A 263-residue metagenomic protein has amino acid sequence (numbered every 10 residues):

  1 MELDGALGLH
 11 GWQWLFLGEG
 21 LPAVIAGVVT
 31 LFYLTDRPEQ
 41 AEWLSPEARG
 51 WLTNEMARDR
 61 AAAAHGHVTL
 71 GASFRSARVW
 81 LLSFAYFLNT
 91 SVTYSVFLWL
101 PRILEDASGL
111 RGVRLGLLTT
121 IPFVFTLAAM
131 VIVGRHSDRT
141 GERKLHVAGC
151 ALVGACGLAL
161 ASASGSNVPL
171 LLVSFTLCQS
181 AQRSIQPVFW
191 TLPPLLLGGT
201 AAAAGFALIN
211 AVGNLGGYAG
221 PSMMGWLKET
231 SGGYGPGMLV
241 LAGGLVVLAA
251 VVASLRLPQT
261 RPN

Functional and structural regions predicted by a protein language model:
M1-L3, A26, T30, P101 (+2 more regions): Small-residue (Gly/Pro/Ala) motifs that create kinks and tight helix-helix packing interfaces
Q13-F32, M238-A253: Symmetry-related core transmembrane helices of the 12-TM Major Facilitator Superfamily/SLC fold
P38-L82: Juxtamembrane intracellular "pre-TM" segments in multi-pass secondary transporters
G71-G134, Q186, W190, G220-P221: Extracytoplasmic gate region of multi-pass secondary transporters
R111-T119, L171, A202, F206: Juxtamembrane helix-start elements in MFS-like secondary transporters
A129-E142, K228: Helix-to-loop junctions at the C-terminal end of transmembrane segments in multipass secondary transporters
R143-L192: C-terminal transmembrane helical hairpin of 12-TM major facilitator-type secondary transporters
P194-G233: A late C-terminal transmembrane helix in Major Facilitator Superfamily
